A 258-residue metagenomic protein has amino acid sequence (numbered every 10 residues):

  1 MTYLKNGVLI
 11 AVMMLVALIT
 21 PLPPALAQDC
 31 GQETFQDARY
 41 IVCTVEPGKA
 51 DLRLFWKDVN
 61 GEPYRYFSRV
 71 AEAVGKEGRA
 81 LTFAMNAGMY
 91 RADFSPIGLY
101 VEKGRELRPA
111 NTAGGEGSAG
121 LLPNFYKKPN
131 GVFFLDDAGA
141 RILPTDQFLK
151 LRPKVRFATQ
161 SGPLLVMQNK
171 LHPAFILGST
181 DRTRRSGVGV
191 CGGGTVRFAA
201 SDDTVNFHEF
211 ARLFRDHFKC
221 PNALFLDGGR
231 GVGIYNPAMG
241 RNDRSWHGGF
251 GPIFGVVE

Functional and structural regions predicted by a protein language model:
M1-A11: Bacterial N-terminal signal peptides that target proteins for export
I10-T20: Bacterial N-terminal signal peptides
P24-N124: Zymogen propeptides
V42, V132, G187: Short, surface-exposed charged micro-motifs
K57-N60, D146-L151, S201-T204: Short, solvent-exposed aromatic-acidic interface loops
S95-F175: Active-site-adjacent helix-turn-beta-strand microarchitecture at beta-sheet edges that either contains or buttresses
I97-A113, A119, A174-A223, G231-E258: Conserved, well-ordered active-site substructure
